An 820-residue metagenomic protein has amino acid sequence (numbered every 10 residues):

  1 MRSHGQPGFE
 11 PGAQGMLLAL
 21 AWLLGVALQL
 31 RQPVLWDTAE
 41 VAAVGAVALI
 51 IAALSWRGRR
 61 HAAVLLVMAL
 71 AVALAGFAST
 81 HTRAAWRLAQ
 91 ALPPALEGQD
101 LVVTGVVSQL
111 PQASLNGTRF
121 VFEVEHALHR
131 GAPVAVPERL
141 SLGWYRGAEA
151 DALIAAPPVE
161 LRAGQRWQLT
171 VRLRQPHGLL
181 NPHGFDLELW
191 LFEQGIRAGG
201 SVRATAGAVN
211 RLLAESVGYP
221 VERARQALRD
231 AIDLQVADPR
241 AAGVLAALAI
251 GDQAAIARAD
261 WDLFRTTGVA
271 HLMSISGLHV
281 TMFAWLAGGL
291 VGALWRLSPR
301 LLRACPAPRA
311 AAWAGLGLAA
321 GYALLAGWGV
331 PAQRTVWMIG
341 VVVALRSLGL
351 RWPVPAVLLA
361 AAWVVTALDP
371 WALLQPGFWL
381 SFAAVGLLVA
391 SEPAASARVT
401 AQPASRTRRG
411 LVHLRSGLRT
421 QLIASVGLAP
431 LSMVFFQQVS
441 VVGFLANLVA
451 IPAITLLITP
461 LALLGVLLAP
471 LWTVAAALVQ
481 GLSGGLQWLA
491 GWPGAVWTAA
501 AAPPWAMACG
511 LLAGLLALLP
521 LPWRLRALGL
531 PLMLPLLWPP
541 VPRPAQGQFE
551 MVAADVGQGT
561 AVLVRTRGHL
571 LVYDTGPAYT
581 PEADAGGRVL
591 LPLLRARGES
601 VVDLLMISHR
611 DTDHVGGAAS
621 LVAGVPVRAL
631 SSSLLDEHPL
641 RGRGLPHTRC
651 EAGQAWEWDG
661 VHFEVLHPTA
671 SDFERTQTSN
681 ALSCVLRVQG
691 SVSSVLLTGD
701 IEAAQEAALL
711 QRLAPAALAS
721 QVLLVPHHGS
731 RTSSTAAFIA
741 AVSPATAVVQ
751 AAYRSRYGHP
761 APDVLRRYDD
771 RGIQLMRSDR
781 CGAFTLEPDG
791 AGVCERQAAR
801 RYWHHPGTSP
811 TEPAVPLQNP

Functional and structural regions predicted by a protein language model:
M1-D100, A163, N210, S216 (+6 more regions): N-terminal leader/targeting segments
R2-F9, L66-H271, A583, R588-R595 (+4 more regions): Membrane-interface helix/helix-cap signal primarily in integral membrane proteins
G12, M16, L66-V67, S216 (+15 more regions): Catalytic cores of large soluble enzymes that bind and process phosphate-bearing ligands
L17, G25, V47, G200 (+9 more regions): Hydrophobic alpha-helical transmembrane segments in multi-pass membrane proteins
V106, T118, R130, L153-R166 (+8 more regions): Non-globular, low-confidence helical/coil segments that flank catalytic cores
S108-P111, G377, V556: Feature for secretory/organellar precursors and membrane-associated catalytic proteins
V217-Q235, V244, D252, D260 (+13 more regions): Hydrophobic alpha-helical segments of integral membrane proteins, encompassing both true transmembrane helices
I232-L248, M338-L350, Q689: Active-site-proximal helix-loop elements at catalytic-domain edges
